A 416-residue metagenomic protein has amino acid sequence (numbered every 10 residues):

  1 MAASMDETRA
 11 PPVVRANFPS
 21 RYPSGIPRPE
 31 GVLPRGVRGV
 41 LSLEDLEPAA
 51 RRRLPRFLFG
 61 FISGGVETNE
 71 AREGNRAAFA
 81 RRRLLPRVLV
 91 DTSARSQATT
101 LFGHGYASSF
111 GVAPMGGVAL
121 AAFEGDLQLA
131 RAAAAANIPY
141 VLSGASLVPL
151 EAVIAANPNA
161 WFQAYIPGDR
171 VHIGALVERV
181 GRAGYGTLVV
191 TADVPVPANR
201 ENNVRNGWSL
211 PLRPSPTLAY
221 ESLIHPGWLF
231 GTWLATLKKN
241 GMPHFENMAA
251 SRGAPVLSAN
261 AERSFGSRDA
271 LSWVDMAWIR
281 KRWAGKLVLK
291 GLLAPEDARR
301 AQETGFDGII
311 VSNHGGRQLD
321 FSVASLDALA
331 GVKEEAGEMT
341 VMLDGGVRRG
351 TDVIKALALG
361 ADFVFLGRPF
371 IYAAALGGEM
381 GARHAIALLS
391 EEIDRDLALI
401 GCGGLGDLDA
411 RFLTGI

Functional and structural regions predicted by a protein language model:
A3-G103, G207, P211-L271, G406-A410 (+1 more regions): An N-cap/entry alpha-helix motif that binds or orients negatively charged groups
N75, S325-V332, A374-D394: C-terminal helical cap(s) of enzyme catalytic domains, especially alpha/beta-barrels
Y106-A145: Glycine-rich active-site/cofactor-binding loop and its immediate structural neighborhood
G111-G117, N159-Y165, A259-E262: Short, basic, glycine/proline-bearing loop/turn elements
R131, G168-L343, T351-A373: Alpha/beta enzyme core
L150, N157-Y165, D352: A structural-propensity feature for long, helix-poor, extended segments
L150-N157, G181, Q302-E303: Acidic (Asp/Glu)-rich catalytic clusters
E391-I416: Charged C-terminal helix
